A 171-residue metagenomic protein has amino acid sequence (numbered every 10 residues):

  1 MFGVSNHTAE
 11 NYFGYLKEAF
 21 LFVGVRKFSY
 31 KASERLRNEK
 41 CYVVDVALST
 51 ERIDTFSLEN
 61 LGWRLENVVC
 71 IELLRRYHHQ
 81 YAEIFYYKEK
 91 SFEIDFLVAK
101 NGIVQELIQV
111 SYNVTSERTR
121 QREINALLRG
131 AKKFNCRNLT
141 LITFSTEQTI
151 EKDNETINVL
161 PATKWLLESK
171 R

Functional and structural regions predicted by a protein language model:
M1-V104: Accessory nucleic acid-recognition modules appended to NTPase machines
K40, E83, N138, T156-N158: Conserved beta-strand segments of alpha/beta enzyme cores
I53, T119, I150-K152: Short glycine-/acidic-enriched loop or helix-start segments at secondary-structure transitions that form or flank
R76-H79, L128-C136: Arginine/glycine-rich "motif VI" loop of SF2 helicases in the C-terminal RecA-like domain
V104-S116: Active-site ExK catalytic segment of metal-dependent nucleases
T115-N125: Active-site-adjacent loop/helix micro-motif of nuclease/hydrolase catalytic cores
R137-T143: Short, hydrophobic beta-strand segments that form beta-sheet elements in well-ordered domains
F144-R171: Domain-level recognition of nuclease-like catalytic cores that cleave nucleotide substrates
